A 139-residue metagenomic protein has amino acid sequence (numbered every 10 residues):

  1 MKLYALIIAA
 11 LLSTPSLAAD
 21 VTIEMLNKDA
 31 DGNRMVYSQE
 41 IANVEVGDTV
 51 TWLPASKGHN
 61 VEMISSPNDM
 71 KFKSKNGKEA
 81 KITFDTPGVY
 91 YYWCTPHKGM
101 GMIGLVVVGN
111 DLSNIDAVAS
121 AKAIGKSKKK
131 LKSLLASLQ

Functional and structural regions predicted by a protein language model:
M1-A5: Positively charged n-region of N-terminal signal peptides that target proteins for export
S13-P15: N-terminal signal peptide c-region/cleavage motif recognized by signal peptidases
A18-Q139: Extracytoplasmic copper-binding redox domains, predominantly the cupredoxin/blue-copper superfamily
